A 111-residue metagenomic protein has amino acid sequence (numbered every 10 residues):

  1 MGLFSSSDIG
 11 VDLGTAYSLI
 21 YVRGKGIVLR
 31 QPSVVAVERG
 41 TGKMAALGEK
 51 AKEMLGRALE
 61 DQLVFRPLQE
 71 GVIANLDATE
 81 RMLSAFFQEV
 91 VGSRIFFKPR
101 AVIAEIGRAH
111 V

Functional and structural regions predicted by a protein language model:
M1-H110: Nucleotide/phosphate-binding catalytic cleft detector across ATP-hydrolyzing and phosphate-transferring enzymes
